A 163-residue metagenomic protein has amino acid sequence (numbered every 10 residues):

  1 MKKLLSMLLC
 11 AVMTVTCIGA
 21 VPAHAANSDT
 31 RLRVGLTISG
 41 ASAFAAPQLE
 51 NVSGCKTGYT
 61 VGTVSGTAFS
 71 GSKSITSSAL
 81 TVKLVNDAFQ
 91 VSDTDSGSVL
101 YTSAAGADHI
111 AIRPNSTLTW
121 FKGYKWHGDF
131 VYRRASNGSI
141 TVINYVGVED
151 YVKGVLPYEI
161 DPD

Functional and structural regions predicted by a protein language model:
K2-D163: Conserved, single-site charged/polar hotspot
